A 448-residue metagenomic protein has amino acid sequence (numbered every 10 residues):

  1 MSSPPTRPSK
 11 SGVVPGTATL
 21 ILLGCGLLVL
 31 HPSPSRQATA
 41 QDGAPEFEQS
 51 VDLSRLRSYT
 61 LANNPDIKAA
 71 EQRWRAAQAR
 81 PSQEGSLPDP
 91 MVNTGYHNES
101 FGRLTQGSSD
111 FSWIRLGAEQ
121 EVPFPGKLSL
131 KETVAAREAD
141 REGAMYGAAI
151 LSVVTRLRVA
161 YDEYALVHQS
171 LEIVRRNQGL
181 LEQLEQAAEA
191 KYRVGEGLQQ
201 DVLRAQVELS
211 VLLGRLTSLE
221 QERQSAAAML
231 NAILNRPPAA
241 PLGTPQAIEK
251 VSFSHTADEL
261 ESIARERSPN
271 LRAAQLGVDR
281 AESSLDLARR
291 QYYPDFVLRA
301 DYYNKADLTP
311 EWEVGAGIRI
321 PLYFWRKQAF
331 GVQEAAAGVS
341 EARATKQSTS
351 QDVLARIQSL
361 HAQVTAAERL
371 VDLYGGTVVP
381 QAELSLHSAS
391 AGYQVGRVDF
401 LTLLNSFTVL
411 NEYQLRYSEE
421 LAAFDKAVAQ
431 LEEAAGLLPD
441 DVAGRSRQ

Functional and structural regions predicted by a protein language model:
S2-K10, A148-R265, Q363, A367 (+1 more regions): Periplasmic alpha-helical coiled-coil/stalk elements that build and connect Gram-negative outer-membrane
S2-K10, V29-P45, R416-Q448: Acidic, low-complexity, intrinsically disordered peripheral segments
T17-H31: Bacterial N-terminal signal peptides
D42-Q49, N93-K131, G243-A257, D286 (+2 more regions): Small/polar, glycine/serine/threonine/aspartate-rich low-complexity segments that form flexible
R57-L61, G197, D201-V202, Q206 (+4 more regions): Amphipathic alpha-helical coiled-coil scaffold segments and their short linker/junction regions
S58-K68, R75-P90, T105-S108, L116-T133 (+8 more regions): A glycine-/polar-enriched beta->alpha junction
T60, A118, Y164, L230 (+4 more regions): Hydrophobic/aromatic residues within transmembrane alpha-helices of membrane transport systems, especially the TMDs
A69-P81, A149, V153-V174, Q183 (+5 more regions): Amphipathic alpha-helical coiled-coil segments
